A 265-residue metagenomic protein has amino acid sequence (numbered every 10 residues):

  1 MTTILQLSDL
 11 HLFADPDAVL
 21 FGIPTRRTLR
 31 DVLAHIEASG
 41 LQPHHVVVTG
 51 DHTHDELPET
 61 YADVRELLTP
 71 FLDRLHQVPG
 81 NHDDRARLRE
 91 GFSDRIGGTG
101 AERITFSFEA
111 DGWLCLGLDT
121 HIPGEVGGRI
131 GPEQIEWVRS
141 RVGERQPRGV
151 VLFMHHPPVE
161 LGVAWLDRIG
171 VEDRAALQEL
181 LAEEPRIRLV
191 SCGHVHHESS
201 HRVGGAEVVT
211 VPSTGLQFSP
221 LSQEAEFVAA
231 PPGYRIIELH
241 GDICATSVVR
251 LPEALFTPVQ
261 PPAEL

Functional and structural regions predicted by a protein language model:
M1-D63: N-terminal active-site segment of His-dependent metallophosphoesterases
T2-A14, G112-I122, V151-F153, A206-P212 (+1 more regions): Active-site-proximal beta-strand elements of phosphoester/diester hydrolases
Q6-S8, H45-D51, L75-N81, D119 (+3 more regions): Active-site neighborhood of phospho(di)ester-bond hydrolases with catalytic His/Asp-centered motifs
F13-V19, A86, G124-G127, E160-A164 (+1 more regions): A short acidic, helix-capping loop that chelates divalent metal ions and anchors anionic groups
A18-P24, D94, G124, V163-I169 (+1 more regions): Short glycine-enriched, charge-decorated loop/helix-capping segments at active-site entrances that position
D31-H45, G128-E207, C244-A245, Q260-E264: His/acidic metal-ligating clusters that form di-metal
L57-E144, D173-R186, G204, P212 (+3 more regions): Extended active-site neighborhood of metal-dependent phosphoesterases/phosphodiesterases
R235-L265: A short C-terminal boundary segment appended to hydrolase-like catalytic domains
